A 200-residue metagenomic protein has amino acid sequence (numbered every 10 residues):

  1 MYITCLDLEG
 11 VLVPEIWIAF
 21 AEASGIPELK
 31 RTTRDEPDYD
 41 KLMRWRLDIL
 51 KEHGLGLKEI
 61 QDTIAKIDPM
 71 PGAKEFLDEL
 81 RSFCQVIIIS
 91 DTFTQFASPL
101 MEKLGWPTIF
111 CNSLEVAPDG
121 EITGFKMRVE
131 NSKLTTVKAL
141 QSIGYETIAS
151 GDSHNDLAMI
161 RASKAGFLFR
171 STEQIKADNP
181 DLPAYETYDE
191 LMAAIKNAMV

Functional and structural regions predicted by a protein language model:
Y2-S113, A117-P118: Alpha-helical substrate-recognition element adjacent to the catalytic core
D78, K138, L157-A158: Alpha-helical segments flanking ligand/cofactor-binding loops in enzyme cores
V86-D91, Y145-E186: Acidic, Mg2+-coordinating phosphoryl-transfer loop and its flanking beta/alpha structural elements, shared across
T94-S98, D156-L157, M192: Short, well-ordered alpha-helical microsegments
Q95-T147, D178: Substrate-recognition "cap/lid" segment bordering the active-site pocket of phosphatases
C111-V116, S171-I175, D189-L191: Short, acidic/turn-prone active-site loops that include or flank metal/cofactor- and phosphate-binding residues
R128, L182-L191: Short acidic-hydrophobic, aromatic-tinged amphipathic segments that line or gate anion-handling sites
A194-V200: Short amphipathic alpha-helix with an adjacent loop that forms part of the alpha/beta core around
